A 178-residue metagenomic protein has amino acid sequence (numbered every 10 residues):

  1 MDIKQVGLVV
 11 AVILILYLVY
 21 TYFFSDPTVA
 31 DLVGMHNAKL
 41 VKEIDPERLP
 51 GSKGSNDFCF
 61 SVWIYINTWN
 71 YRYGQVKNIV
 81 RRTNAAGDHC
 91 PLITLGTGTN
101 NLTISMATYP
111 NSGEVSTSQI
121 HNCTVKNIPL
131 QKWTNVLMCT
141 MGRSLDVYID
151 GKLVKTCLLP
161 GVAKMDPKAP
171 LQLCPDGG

Functional and structural regions predicted by a protein language model:
M1-G178: Extracellular glycan-associated modules
